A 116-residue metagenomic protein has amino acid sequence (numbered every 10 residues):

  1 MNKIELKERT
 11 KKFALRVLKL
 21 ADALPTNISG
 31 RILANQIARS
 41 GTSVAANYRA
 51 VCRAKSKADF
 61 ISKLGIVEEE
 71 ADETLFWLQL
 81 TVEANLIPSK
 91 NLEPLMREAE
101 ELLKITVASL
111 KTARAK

Functional and structural regions predicted by a protein language model:
M1-K116: Short, C-terminally biased terminal segments at protein or domain edges
